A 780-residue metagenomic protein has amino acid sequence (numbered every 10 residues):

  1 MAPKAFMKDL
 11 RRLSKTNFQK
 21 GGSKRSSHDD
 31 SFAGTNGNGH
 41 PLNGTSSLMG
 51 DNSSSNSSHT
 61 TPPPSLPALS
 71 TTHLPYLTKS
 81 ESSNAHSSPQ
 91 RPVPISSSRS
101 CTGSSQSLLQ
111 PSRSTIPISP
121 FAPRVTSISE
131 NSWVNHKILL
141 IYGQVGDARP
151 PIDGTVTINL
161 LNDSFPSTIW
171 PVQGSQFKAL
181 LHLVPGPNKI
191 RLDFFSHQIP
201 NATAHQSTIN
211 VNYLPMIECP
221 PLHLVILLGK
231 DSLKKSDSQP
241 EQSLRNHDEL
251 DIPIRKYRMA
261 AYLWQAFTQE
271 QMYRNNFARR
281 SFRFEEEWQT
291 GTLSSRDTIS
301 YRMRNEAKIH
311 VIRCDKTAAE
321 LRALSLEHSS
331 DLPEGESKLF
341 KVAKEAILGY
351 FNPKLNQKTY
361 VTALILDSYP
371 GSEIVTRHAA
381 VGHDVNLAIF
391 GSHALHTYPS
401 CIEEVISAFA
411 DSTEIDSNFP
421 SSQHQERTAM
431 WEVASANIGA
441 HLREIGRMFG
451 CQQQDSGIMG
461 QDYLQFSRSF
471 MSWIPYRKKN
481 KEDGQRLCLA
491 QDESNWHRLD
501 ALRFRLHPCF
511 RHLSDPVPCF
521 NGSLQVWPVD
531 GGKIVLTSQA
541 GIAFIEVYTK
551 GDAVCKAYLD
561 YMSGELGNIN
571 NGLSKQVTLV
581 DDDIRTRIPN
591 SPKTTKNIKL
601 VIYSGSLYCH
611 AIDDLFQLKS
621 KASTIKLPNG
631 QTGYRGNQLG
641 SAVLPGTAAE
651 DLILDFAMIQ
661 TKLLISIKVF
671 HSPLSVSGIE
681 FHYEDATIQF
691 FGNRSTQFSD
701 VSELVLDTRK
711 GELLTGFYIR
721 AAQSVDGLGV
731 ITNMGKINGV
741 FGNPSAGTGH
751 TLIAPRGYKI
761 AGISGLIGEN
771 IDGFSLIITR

Functional and structural regions predicted by a protein language model:
A2-T115: Fungal intrinsically disordered, low-complexity serine/threonine- and proline-rich regulatory regions
S58-L66, T71, S88-P89, R149-I152 (+4 more regions): Replace "(M1/M4/M9/M12/WLM)" with "(e.g., M1/M4/M8/M9/M12/M26/WLM)" and add "not limited to" to clarify scope
T71, L77-K79, S83-L139, Q144-G146 (+2 more regions): Short, compositionally biased P/S/T/A/G/V-rich stretches that sit at domain boundaries
S175, L180-L181, S196-T203, T208-L387 (+1 more regions): Propeptide-to-catalytic entry region of secreted or membrane-anchored zinc metalloproteases
L180-K189, D581-K596, G757: Surface-exposed, short loops/turns at beta-strand junctions within beta-sandwich domains
I199-L224, S604-G636: Short beta-strand elements
S435-Q452: Active-site recognition of the HExxH zinc-binding catalytic motif
L627-R780: Lectin-type carbohydrate-recognition ectodomains
